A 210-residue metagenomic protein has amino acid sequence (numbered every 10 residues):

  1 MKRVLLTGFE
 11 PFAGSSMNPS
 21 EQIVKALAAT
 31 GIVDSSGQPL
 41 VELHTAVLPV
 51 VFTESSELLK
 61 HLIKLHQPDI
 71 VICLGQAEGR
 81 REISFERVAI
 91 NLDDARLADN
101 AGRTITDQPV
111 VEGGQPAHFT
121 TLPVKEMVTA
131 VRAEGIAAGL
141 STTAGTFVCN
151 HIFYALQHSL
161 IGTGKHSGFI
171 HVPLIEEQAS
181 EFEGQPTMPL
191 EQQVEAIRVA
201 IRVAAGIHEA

Functional and structural regions predicted by a protein language model:
M1-A144, H158-G162, Q185-A210: N-terminal catalytic or cofactor-binding beta/alpha core of small enzyme domains
G14, I175-E181: Short active-site-adjacent structural elements
S55-E57, N150-H151, A179: Short, solvent-exposed polar/charged micro-motifs at secondary-structure junctions
E78, P173-E176: Glycine-rich beta-alpha junction loops
S84, I152-F153, E181: A short secondary-structure junction signal
A144-L174: Active-site oxyanion/phosphate-handling segment shared across diverse enzymes
